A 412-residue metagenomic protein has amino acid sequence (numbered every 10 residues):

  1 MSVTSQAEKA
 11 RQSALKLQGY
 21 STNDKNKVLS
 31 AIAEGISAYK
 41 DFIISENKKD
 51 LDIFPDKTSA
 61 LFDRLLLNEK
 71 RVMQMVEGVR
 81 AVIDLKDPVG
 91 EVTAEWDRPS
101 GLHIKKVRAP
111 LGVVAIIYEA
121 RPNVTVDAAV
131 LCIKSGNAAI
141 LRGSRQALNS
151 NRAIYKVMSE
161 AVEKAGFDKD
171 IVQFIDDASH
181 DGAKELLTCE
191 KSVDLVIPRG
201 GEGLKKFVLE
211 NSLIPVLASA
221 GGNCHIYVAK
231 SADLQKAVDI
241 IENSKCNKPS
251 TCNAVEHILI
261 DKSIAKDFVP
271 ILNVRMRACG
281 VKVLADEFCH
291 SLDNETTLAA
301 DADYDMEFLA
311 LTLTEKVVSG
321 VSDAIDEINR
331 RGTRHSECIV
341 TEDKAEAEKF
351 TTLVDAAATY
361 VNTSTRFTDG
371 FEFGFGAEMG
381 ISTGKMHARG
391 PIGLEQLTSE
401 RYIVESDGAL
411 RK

Functional and structural regions predicted by a protein language model:
M1-K106, L131: N-terminal Rossmann-like NAD(P)+-binding subdomain of aldehyde/semialdehyde dehydrogenases
K16-G19, K230, V317, V340: A structural signal for short, well-ordered beta-strand elements
T22-N26, G166-V172, K248-A254, G280-F288 (+2 more regions): Flexible, glycine/charged-enriched surface loops at secondary-structure junctions
T93-Q235: Rossmann-like NAD(P) dinucleotide-binding subdomain of oxidoreductase/dehydrogenase enzymes
G112-I116, V130-L131, N137-I140, D170-Q173 (+10 more regions): Structural motif
A120-N123, D127-S135, V157, A161-K164 (+2 more regions): ALDH superfamily catalytic-core signature
A300-K412: Conserved C-terminal structural/oligomerization subdomain of aldehyde/semialdehyde dehydrogenase
